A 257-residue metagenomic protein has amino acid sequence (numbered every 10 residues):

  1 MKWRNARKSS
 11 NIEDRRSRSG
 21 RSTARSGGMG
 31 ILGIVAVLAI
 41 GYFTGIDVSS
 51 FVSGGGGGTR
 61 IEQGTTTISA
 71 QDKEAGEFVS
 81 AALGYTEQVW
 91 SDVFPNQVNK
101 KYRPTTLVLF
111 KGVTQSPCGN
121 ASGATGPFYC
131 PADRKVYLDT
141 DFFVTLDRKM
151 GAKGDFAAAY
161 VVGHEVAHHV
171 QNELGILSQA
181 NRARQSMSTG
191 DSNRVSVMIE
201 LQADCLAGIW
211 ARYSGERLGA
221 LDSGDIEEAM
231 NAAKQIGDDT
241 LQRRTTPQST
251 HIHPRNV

Functional and structural regions predicted by a protein language model:
A6-R21, S26-V257: A Zn2+-metalloprotease active-site environment signal
